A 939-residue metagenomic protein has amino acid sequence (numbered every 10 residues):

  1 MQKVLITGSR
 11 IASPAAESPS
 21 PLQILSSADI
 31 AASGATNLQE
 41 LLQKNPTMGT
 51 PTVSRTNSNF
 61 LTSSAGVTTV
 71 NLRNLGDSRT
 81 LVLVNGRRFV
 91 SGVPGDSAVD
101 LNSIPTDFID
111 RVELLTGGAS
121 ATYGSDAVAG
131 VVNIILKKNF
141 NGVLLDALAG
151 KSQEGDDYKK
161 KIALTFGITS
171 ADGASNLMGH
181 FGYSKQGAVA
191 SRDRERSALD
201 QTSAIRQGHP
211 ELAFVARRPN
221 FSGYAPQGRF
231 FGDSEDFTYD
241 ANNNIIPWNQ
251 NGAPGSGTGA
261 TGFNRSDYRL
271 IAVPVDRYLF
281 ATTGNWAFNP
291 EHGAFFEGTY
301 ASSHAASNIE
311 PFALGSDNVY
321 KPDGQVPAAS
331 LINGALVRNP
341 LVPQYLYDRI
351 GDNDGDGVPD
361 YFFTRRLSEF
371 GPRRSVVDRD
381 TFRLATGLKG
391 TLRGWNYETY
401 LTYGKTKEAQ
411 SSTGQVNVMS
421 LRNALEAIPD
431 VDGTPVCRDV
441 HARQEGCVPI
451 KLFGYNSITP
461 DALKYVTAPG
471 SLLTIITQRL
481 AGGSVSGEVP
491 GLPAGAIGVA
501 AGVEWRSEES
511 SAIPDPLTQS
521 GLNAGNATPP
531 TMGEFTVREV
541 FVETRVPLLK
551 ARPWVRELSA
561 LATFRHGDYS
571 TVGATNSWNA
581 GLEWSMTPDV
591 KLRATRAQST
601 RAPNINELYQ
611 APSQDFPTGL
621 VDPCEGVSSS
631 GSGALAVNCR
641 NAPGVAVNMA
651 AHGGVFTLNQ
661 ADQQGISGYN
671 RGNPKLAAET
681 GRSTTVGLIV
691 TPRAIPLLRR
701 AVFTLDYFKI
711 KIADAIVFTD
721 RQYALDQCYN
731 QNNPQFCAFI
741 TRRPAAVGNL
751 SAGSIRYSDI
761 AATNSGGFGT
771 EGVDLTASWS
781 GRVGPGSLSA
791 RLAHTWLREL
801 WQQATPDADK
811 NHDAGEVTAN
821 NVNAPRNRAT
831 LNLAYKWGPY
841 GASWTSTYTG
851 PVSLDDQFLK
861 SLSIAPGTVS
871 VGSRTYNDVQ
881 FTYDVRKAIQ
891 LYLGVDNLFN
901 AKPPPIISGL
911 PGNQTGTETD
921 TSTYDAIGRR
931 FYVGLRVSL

Functional and structural regions predicted by a protein language model:
Q2-S33, G92: N-terminal periplasmic "start-of-domain" segments of outer-membrane beta-barrel proteins
P14, Q43-R88: Extracytoplasmic beta-strand/coil segments of soluble accessory domains associated with Gram-negative outer-membrane
L38-L41, T68-N71, D100-N102, D126-A147 (+1 more regions): N-terminal periplasmic accessory domains that precede and gate Gram-negative outer-membrane beta-barrel machines
R87-T116: Short acidic/polar hinge/loop motifs at secondary-structure boundaries that mediate gating or recognition
N139-G142, A171-A174, N289-H292, T391-Y397 (+10 more regions): Short loop/turn motifs that connect adjacent beta-strands in outer-membrane beta-barrel proteins
E195-A204, T238-V275, A281, P290-V537 (+4 more regions): Surface-exposed, low-complexity loop segments enriched in small/polar and acidic residues
D615, G786, A790-D884, F899: C-terminal beta-barrel architecture of Gram-negative outer-membrane proteins
R798, T847-F858, T882-L939: C-terminal beta-signal and adjacent terminal beta-strands/loops of Gram-negative outer-membrane beta-barrel proteins
